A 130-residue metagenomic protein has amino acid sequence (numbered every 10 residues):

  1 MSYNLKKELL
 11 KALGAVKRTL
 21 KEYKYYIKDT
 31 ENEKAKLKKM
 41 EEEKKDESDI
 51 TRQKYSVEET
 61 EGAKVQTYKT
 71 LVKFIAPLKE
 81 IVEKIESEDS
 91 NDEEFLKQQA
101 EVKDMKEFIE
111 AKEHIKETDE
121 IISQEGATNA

Functional and structural regions predicted by a protein language model:
M1-A15: Short, charge-rich amphipathic alpha-helices with coiled-coil/heptad character
A12, V16-T19, Y23-M40, T60 (+1 more regions): Non-transmembrane amphipathic alpha-helical segments
L20-Y23, E61-K64, Y68, V82 (+1 more regions): A structural signal for well-ordered alpha-helices, especially hydrophobic packing surfaces of coiled-coils
E31-K54, A76-E86: Short E/K-rich amphipathic alpha-helical oligomerization segments
D49-E58, L96-Q99: Short, charged, amphipathic alpha-helical segments
S56-L78: Amphipathic alpha-helical coiled-coil segments
V72-Q98: Coiled-coil termination/hinge junctions
N91-A130: Long C-terminal interaction segments enriched in charged/acidic composition
